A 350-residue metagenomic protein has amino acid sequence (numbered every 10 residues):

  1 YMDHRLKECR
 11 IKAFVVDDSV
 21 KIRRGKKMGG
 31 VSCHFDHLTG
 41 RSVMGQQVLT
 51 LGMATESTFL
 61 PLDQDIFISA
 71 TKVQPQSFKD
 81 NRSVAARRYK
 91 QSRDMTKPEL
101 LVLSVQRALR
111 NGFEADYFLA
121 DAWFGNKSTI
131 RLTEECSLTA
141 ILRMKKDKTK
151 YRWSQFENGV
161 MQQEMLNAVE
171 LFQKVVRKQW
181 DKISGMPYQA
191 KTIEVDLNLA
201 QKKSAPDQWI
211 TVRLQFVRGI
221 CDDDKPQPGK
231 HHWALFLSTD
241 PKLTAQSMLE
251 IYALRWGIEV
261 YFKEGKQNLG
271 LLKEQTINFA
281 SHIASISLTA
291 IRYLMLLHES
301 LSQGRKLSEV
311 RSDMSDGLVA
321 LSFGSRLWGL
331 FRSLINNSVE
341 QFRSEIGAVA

Functional and structural regions predicted by a protein language model:
Y1-A70: Active-site-proximal, Lys/Arg-enriched surface segment that forms a nucleic-acid-binding/basic interface patch
R10, R23-K27, A70-A350: Single, function-defining residue in the core of a domain
